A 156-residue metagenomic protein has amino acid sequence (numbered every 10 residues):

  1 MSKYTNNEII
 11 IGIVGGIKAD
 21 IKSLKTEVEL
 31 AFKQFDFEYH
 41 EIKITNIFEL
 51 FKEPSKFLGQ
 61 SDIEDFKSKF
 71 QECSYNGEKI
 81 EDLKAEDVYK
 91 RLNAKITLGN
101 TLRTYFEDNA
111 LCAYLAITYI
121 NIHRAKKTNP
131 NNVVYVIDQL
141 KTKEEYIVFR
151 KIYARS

Functional and structural regions predicted by a protein language model:
M1-G12, K33-E38: Extreme N-terminal, non-catalytic leader segments that precede Walker-type/kinase nucleotide-binding cores
T5-I11, A125-V133, A154-R155: Short, surface-exposed connector motifs at secondary-structure boundaries
G12-L30: Glycine-rich phosphate-binding P-loop
K18-D20, I47, T142-E144: Short acidic, S/G/P-rich loop/turn micro-motifs used as interaction or catalytic elements
K22-K25, K52-P54, Y146-K151: A short acidic (Asp/Glu
L24-L30, I117-N121, Y146: Short, well-ordered amphipathic alpha-helices
Q34-Y135, L140-K141: ATP-dependent small-molecule kinase phosphotransfer cores that center on conserved nucleotide phosphate-binding segments
D138-S156: ATP-dependent NMP and nucleoside kinases share a basic, alpha-helical "lid"
